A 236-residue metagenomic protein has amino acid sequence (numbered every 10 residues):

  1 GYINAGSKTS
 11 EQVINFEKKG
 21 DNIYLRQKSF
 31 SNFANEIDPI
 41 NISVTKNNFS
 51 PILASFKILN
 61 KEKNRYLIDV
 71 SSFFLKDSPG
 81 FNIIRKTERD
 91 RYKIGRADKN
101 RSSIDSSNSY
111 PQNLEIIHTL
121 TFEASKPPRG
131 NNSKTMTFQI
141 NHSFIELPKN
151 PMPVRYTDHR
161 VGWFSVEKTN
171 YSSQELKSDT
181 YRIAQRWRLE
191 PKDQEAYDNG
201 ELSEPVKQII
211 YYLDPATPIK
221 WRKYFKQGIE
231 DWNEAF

Functional and structural regions predicted by a protein language model:
G1-T217: Auxiliary tRNA-acceptor-end handling modules of aminoacyl-tRNA synthetases
A216-F236: Zn2+-dependent metallopeptidase catalytic core
